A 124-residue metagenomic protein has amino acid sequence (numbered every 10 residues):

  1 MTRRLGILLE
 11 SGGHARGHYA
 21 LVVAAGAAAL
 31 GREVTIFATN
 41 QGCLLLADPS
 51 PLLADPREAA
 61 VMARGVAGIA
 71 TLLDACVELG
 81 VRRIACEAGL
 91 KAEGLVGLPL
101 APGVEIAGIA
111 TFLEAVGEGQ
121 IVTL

Functional and structural regions predicted by a protein language model:
L5-H18: Short, glycine-rich nucleotide/cofactor-binding loops
H18, L46-P49, V96: Short, well-ordered secondary-structure micro-motifs
H18-L30, I36: Histidine-anchored nucleotide/phosphate-binding helix
V23-A27, A75, F112: Hydrophobic/aromatic ligand-binding patch that stacks against planar heteroaromatic rings of cofactors or nucleotides
V34-N40, R83-E87: Short internal beta-strands
G42-D55: N-terminal beta-loop-helix "entrance" segment that forms/cooperates in small-molecule cofactor or anionic ligand
A54-I84: A glycine-rich helix N-cap at a beta->alpha junction
I84-L124: N-terminal glycine-rich phosphate/adenylate-binding segment common to multiple enzyme folds
